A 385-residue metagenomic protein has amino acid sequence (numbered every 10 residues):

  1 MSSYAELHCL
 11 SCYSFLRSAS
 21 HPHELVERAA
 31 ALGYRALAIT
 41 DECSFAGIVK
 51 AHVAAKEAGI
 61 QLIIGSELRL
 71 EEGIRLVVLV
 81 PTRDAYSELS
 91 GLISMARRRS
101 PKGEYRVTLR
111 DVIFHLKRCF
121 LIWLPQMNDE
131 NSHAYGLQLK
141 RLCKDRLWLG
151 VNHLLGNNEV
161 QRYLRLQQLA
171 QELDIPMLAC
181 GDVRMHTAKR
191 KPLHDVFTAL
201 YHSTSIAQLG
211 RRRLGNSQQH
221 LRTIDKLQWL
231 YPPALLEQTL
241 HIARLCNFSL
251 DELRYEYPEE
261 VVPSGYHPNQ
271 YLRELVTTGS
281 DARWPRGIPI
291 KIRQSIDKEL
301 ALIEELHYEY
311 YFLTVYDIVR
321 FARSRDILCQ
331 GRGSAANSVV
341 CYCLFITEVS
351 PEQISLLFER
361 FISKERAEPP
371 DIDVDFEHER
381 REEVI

Functional and structural regions predicted by a protein language model:
M1-S11, H21, L25-A36, I60-H153 (+2 more regions): Conserved active-site carboxylates
A5, A38, M177-A179: Residue-level marker for buried hydrophobic side chains located in beta-strands that build the well-ordered beta-sheet
S11, L37-C43, R332-A336: Ser/Thr-glycine-rich phosphate-binding loops at phosphate-binding pockets of nucleotides, nucleotide cofactors
S20-P22, S44-A54, S132, N158-R165: Active-site-adjacent beta->alpha loops and helix N-cap segments on the catalytic face of soluble alpha/beta enzymes
C43, R69, L154-L155, R184: Catalytic metal-binding/acid-base residues of hydrolase active sites
V49-A54, S87-M95, H186-P192, S338-F345: Short active-site loop/helix that positions an aromatic residue
D84-A85, L178, V183-H186, A322 (+1 more regions): Conserved phosphate/anionic-ligand binding catalytic regions in large, soluble enzymes, centered on
R165-L173, Y308-L328, I385: Short, hydrophobic/aliphatic alpha-helical segments
